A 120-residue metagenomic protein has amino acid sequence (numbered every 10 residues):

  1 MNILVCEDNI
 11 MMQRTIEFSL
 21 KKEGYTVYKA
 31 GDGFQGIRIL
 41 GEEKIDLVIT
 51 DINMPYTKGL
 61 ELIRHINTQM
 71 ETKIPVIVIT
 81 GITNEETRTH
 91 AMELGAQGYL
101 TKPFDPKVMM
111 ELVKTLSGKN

Functional and structural regions predicted by a protein language model:
E7: Conserved acidic carboxylate
Q13, P55, Q69, N84 (+1 more regions): The feature encodes the CheY-like receiver
R14-K22: Charged docking surfaces used in two-component/phosphorelay signaling
D32, K58-L62: Acidic catalytic/metal-coordinating carboxylates
E43-I49: Active-site beta3 strand of CheY-like receiver
E61, T83-G98, E111: Alpha4 helix (beta4-alpha4-beta5 surface) of REC/receiver domains from two-component response regulators
F104-V113: C-terminal output helix
